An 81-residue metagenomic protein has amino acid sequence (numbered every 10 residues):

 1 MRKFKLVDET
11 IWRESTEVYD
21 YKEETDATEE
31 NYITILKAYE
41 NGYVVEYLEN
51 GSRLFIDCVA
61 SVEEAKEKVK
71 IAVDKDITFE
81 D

Functional and structural regions predicted by a protein language model:
M1-E29: Negatively charged, low-complexity tracts enriched in Asp/Glu with abundant Ser/Thr
R2-E9, Y47-D81: Mixed-charge, Lys/Arg-enriched low-complexity segments
E29-E30, E63: Low-complexity, intrinsically disordered regions enriched in charged/polar residues
E30-L54: Short aromatic-glycine-(Arg/Gly/Cys) micro-motifs in beta-strand/loop hairpins
